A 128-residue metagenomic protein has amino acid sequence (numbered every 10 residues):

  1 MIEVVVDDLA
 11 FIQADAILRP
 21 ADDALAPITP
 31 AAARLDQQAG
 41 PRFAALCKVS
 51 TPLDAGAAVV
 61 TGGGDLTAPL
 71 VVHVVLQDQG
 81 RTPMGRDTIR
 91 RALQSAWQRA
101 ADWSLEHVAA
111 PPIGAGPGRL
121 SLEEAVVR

Functional and structural regions predicted by a protein language model:
I2-D8: Short amphipathic
E3, A45-P69: N-terminal short beta-loop-beta anion/metal-coordinating cradle
D8-I12, T51, G63-L66, D102: Solvent-exposed alpha-helices and their adjacent loops that cap or buttress functional pockets in soluble metabolic
L9-G56: Short, conserved "active-site rim" segments that organize catalytic pockets and cofactor/ligand binding
D15, P69, E106: Conserved acidic residues
R19-P20, H73-V74, A110: Redox-cofactor binding/interface segments in oxidoreductases and associated redox assembly factors
L66-G80: Short, basic/glycine-rich phosphate-binding loops at helix/coil junctions that contact nucleotide phosphates
Q77-R128: Phosphate/ribose-phosphate-bearing ligand recognition and processing surfaces, centered on ADP-ribose/NAD(+/P+) systems
